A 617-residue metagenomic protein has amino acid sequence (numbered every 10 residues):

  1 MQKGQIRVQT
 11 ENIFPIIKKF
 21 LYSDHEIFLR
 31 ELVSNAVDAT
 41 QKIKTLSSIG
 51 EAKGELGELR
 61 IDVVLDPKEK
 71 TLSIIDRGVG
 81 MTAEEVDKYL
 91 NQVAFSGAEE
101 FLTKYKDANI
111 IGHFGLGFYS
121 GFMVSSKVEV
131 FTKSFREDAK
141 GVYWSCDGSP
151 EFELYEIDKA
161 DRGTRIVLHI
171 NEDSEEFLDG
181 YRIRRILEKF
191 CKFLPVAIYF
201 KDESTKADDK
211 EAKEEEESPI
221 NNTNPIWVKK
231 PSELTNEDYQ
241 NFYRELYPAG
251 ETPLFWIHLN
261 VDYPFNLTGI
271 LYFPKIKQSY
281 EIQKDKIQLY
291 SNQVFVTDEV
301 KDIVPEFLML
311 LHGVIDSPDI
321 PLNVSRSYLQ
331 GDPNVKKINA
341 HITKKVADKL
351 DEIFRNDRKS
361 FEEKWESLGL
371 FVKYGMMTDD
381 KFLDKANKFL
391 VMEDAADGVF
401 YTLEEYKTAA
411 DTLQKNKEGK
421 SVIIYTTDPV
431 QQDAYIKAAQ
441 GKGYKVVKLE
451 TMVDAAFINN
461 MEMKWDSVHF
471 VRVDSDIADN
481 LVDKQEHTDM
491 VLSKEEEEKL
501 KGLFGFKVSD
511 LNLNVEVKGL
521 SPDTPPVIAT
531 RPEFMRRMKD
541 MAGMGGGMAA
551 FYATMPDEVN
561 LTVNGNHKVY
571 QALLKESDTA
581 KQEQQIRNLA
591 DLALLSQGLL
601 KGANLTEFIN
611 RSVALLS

Functional and structural regions predicted by a protein language model:
M1-F177, R185: GHKL (Bergerat-fold) ATPase N-terminal catalytic module, capturing the glycine-rich phosphate-binding loop and acidic
I110, V128-E151, N171-S174, Y181-S617: GHKL/Bergerat-fold ATPase module in large chromosome/replication-associated machines
